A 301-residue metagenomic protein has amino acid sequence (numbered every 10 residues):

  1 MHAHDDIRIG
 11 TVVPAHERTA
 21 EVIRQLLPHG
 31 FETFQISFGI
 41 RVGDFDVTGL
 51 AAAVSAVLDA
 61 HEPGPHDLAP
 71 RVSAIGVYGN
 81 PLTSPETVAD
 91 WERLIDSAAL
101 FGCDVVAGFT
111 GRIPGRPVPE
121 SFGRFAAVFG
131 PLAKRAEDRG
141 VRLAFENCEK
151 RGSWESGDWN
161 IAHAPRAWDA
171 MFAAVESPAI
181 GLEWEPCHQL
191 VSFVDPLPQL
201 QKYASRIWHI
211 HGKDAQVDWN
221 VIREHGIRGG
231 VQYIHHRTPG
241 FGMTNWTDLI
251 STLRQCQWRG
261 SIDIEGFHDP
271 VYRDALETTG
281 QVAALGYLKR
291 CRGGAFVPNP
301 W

Functional and structural regions predicted by a protein language model:
M1-G30, E62, E92, S97 (+2 more regions): Histidine-acidic metal/acid-base catalytic patches
V12, D44, S84, S121-F122 (+3 more regions): A generic secondary-structure micro-motif detector that highlights 1-2 residue hydrophobic/ambivalent hotspots embedded
A15-E17, F38-I40, Y78-P81, T110-P114 (+4 more regions): Active-site-proximal loop/turn and secondary-structure-junction residues that shape catalytic pockets, frequently
F31-R142, R259, D269, G294 (+1 more regions): Structural motif corresponding to the early beta-alpha repeats
I36, V72-A74, L143-F145, W184 (+2 more regions): Hydrophobic residues in well-ordered beta-strands that form the structural core
G43-T48, S153-A162, V271-T279: Short, flexible/disordered intra-domain loops and linkers
G111-S121, E149-N160, C187-H188, H236-R237: Surface-exposed cleft-lining segments at the edges of enzyme active sites
R139-S177: Basic- and aromatic-lined ligand-binding clefts that recognize polyanionic substrates
